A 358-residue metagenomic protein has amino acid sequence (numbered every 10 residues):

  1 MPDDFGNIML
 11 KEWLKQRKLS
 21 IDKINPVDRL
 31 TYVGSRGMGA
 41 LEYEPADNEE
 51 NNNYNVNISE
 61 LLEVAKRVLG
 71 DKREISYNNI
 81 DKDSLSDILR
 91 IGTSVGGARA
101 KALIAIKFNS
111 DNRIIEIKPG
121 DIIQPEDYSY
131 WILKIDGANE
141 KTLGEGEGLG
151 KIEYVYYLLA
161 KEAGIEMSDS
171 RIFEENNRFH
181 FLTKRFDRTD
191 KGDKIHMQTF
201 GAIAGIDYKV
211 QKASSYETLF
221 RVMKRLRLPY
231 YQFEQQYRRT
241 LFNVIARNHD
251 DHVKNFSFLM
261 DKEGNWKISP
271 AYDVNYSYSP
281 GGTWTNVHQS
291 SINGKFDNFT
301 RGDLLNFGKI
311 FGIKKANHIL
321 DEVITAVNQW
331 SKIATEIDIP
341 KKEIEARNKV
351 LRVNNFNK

Functional and structural regions predicted by a protein language model:
M1-V253, S257-K358: Phosphate/dinucleotide-binding and metal-coordinating scaffold of catalytic cores in nucleotide-dependent enzymes
